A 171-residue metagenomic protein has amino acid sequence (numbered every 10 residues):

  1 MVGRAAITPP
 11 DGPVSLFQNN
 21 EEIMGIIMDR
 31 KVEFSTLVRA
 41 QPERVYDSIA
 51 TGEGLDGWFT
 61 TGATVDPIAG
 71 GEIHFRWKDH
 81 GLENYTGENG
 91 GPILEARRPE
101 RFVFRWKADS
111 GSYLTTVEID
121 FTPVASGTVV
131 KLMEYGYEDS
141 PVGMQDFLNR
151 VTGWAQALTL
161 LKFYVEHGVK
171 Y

Functional and structural regions predicted by a protein language model:
P13-V65: Hydrophobic ligand-binding cavity/cleft-lining segments
E33-F34, A40, E53-E88, P92 (+1 more regions): Short beta-edge strand/loop motif at the mouth of beta-sheet-based domains
T36, N89-L94, T115-P123: Hydrophobic/aromatic beta-strand elements that line small-molecule binding cavities or substrate pockets in beta-rich
V45-Y46, L55, I73-F75, I93 (+4 more regions): Hydrophobic pocket/interface hotspot
D109-Q156: Beta-strand/loop substructures that line and gate deep hydrophobic ligand-binding cavities in soluble
F163-Y171: Short, highly charged C-terminal tails/helix-capping segments
